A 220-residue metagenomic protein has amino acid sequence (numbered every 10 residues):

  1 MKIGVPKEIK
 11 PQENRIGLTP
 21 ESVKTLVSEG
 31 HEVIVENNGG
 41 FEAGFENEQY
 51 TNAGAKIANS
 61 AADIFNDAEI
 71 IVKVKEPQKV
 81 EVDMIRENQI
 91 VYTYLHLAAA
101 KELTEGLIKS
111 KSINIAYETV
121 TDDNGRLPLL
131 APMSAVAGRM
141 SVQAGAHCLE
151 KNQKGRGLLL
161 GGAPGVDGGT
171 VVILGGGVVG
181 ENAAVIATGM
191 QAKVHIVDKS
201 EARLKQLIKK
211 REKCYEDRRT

Functional and structural regions predicted by a protein language model:
K2, E8, K79-G169: Glycine/serine-rich phosphate-binding loop and adjoining beta1-alpha1 elements at the start of nucleotide-handling
K2-G106, S110: An N-terminal-biased, well-structured beta-alpha scaffold segment characteristic of Rossmann-like dinucleotide-binding
P6-K7, P11-E42, K154-T220: Glycine-rich phosphate/diphosphate-binding loop of Rossmann-like nucleotide-binding domains
S28-E32, A55-K56, I70-K73, K109-I113 (+4 more regions): Generic secondary-structure signature for well-ordered alpha-helical cores
E36-N37, S60-A61, Y94-H96, A116-T121 (+2 more regions): Short beta->alpha connector loops at strand-helix junctions that form conserved, small/polar/Pro-enriched
E48-N52, V74, L129-M133, K209-K213 (+1 more regions): Short low-complexity, flexible loop/linker segments enriched in glycine and/or proline with clustered acidic
A58-I70, G138-K151, T220: Short, basic, helix/turn surface patches
E76, V136, G177-V179: Residue-level detector of alpha-helix initiation sites
